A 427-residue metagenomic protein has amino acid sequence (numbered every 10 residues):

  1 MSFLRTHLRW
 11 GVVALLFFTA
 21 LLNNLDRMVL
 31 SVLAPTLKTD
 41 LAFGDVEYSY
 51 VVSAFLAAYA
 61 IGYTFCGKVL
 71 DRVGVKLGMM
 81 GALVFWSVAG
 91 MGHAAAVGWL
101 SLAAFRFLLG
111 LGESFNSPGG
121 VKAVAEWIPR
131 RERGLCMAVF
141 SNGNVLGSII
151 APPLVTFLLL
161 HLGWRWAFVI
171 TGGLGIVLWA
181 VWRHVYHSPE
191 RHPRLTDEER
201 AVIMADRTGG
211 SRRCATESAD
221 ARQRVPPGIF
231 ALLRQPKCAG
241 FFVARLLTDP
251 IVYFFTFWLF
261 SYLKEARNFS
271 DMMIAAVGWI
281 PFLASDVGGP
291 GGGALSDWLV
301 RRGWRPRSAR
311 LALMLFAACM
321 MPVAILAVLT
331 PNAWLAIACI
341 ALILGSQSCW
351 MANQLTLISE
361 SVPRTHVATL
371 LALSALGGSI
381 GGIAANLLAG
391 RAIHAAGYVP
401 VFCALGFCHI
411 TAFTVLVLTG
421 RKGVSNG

Functional and structural regions predicted by a protein language model:
G11-D45, N116, F255-F260: Extracytoplasmic
L30-S31, L233-G292, M351, L355: Extracytoplasmic gate region of multi-pass secondary transporters
A42, G74, A95-S101, G112 (+4 more regions): Helix-breaking motifs and short loop linkers at transmembrane-helix boundaries and internal kinks in secondary membrane
S53-K68, W279-G292: Central cavity-lining transmembrane alpha-helices of secondary-active solute carriers, predominantly the Major
I61-L100: Conserved MFS/SLC helix-loop-helix module at the cytosolic interface between two early adjacent transmembrane helices
L77-M91, R307-I325, G406: Structural signature of the two symmetry-related core transmembrane helices
F105-N144: Cytoplasmic helix-loop-helix junction between adjacent transmembrane helices in 12-TM secondary transporters
F140-P193: Helix-loop-helix hairpin linking two adjacent transmembrane segments in secondary transporters
